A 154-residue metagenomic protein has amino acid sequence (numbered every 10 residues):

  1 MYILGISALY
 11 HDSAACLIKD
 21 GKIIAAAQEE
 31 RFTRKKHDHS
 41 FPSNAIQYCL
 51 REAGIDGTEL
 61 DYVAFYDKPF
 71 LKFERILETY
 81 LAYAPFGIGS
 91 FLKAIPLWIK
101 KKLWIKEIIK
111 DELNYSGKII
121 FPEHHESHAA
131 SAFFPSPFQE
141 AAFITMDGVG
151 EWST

Functional and structural regions predicted by a protein language model:
M1-T154: Short acidic/glycine-rich loops and adjacent helix/strand connectors that line catalytic pockets where negatively
